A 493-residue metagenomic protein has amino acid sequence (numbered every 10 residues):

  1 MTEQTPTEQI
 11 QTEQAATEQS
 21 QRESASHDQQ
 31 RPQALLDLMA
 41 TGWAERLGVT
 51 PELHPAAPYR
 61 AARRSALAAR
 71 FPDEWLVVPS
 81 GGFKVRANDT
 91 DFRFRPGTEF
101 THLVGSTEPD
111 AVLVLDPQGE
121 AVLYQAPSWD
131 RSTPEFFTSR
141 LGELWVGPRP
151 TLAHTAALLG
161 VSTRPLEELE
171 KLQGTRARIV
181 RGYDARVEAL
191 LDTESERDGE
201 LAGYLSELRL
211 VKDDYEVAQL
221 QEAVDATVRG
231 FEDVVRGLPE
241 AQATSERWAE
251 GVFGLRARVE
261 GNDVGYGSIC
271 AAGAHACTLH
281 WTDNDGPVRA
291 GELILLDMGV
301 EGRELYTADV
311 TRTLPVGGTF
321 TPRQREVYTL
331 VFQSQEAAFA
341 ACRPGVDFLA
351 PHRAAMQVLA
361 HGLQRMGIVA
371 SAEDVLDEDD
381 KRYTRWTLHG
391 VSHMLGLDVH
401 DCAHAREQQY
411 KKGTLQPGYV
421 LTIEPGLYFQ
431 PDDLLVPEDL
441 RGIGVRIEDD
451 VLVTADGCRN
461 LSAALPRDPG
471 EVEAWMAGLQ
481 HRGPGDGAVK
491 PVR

Functional and structural regions predicted by a protein language model:
M1-R493: Active-site neighborhoods and metal-handling regions in enzymes and metal-associated proteins
